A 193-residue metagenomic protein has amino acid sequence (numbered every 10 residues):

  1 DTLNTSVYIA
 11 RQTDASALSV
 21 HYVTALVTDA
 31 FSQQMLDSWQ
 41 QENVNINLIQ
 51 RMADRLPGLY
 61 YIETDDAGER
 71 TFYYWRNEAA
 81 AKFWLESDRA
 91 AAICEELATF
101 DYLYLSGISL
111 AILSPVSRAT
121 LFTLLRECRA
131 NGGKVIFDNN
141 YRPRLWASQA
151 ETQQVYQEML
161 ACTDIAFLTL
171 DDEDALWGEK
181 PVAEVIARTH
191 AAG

Functional and structural regions predicted by a protein language model:
T5-A17: Alpha-helix C-terminal capping segments
A17-I108: Conserved N-terminal subdomain of the carbohydrate kinase-like
S19, N45, G133-K134, D164: Residues at the starts of beta-strands that form the adenosine-phosphate
W75-E78, L105-P115, Y141-W146: Flexible, glycine/proline-enriched loop segments at strand-loop-helix junctions that form or flank small-ligand binding
F83-A92, A119-T123, A150-V155: Active-site glycine-rich loop that binds ribose-phosphate moieties when present
L97, F122-E127, G132-V135, Y141 (+1 more regions): Acidic/histidine-enriched, beta-strand-rich ligand/metal-binding domains
Y102-S109, K134-P143, F167-D171: Short beta-strands and strand-loop turn motifs
N131, P143-G193: Conserved phosphate/ATP/ADP-binding segment of small-molecule kinases
